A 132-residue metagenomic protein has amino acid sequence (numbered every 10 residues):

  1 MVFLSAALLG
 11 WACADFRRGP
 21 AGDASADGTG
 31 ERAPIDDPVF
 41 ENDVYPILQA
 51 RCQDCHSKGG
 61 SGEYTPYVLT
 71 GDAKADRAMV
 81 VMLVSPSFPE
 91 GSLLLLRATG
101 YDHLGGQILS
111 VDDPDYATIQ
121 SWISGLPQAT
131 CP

Functional and structural regions predicted by a protein language model:
M1-A12: Sec-dependent bacterial lipoprotein signal peptides
C13-P132: Aromatic- and Gly/Pro-enriched helix-to-coil junctions and flexible linker segments
